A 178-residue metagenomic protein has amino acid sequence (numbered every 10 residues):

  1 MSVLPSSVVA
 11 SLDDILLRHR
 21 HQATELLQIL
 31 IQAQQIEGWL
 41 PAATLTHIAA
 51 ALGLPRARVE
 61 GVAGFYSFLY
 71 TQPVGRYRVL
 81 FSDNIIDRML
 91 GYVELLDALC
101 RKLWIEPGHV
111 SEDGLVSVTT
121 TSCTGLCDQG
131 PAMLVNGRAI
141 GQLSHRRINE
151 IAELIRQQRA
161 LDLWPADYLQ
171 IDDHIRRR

Functional and structural regions predicted by a protein language model:
M1-R178: Feature of Fe-S/electron-transfer and energy-metabolism proteins that preferentially highlights extended coupling
